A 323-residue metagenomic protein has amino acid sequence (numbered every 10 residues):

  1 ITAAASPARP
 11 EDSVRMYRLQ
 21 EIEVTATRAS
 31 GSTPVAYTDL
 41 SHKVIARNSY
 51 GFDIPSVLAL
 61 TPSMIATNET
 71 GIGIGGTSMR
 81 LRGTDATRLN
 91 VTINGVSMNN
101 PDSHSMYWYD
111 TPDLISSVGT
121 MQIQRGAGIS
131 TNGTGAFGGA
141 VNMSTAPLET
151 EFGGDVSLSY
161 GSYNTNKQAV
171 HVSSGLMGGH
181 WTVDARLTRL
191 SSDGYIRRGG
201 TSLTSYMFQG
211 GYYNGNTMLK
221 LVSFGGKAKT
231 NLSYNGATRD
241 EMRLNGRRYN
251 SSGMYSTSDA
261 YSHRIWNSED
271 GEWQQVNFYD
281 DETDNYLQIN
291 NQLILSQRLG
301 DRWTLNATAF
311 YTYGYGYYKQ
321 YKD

Functional and structural regions predicted by a protein language model:
L19-Y50, S78: N-terminal periplasmic "start-of-domain" segments of outer-membrane beta-barrel proteins
A29, G75, A86, M98 (+8 more regions): Structural signature of outer-membrane beta-barrel domains
P55-S97, G119: Extracytoplasmic beta-strand/coil segments of soluble accessory domains associated with Gram-negative outer-membrane
L58, M121-I123, V141-M143, A307: Non-catalytic regulatory/gating segments with a bias toward low-complexity or hydrophobic composition
G71-G73, G133, G161-N164, R198-S202 (+2 more regions): Short sequence motifs at beta-strands and strand-loop junctions characteristic of Gram-negative outer-membrane
S97-R125, S144: Short acidic/polar hinge/loop motifs at secondary-structure boundaries that mediate gating or recognition
G153, Y160-S191, I196-N235, R239-L244 (+1 more regions): Transmembrane beta-barrel wall of Gram-negative outer-membrane proteins
K220-I294, K319-D323: Acidic/polar loop-and-plug regions of large Gram-negative outer-membrane beta-barrel proteins
